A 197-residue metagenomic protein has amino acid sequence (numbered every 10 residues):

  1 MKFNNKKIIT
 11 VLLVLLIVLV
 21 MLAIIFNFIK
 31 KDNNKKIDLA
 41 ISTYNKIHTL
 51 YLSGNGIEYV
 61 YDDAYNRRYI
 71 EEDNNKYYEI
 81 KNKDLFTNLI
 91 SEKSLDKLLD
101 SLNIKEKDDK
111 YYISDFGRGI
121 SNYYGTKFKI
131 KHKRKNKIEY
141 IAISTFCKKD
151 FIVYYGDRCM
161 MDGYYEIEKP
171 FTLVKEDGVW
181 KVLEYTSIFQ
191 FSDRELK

Functional and structural regions predicted by a protein language model:
K2-I17, F28: N-terminal Sec-pathway targeting helices
F3-N4, D73, I130, T172: Short, low-complexity interaction segments enriched in Ser/Thr/Pro/Gly
K6-K7, N33-I41, Y140, V174 (+1 more regions): A general secondary-structure boundary signal
L13, I17-L19, A40, G178: Detector for intrinsically disordered, low-structure N-terminal pre-sequences
L22-K36: Sec-dependent signal peptide cleavage junction
D32-G119: Core segments of small alpha/beta cavity-forming domains
I120-K197: Exposed beta-sheet edge and beta->alpha loop/turn motif
